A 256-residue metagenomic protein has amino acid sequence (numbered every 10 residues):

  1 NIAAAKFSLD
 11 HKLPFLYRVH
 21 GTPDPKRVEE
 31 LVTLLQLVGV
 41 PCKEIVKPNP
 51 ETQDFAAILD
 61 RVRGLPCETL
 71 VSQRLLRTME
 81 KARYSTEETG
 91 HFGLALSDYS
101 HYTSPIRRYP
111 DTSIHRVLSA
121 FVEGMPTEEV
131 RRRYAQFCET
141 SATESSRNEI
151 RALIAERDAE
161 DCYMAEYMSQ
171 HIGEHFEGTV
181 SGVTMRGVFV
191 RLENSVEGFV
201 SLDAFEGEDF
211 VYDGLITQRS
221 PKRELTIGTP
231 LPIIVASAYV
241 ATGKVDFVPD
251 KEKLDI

Functional and structural regions predicted by a protein language model:
N1-E193, F199-E206, F210, I227-S237 (+2 more regions): Append "with occasional cross-activation on large, charged helical scaffolds in nucleic-acid assemblies
G207-K222: Surface-exposed acidic, glycine/proline-enriched linker/cap segments that occur as 15-30-residue helix-coil
K251-I256: Short peripheral tails and domain-boundary helices/loops at the edges of structured domains
